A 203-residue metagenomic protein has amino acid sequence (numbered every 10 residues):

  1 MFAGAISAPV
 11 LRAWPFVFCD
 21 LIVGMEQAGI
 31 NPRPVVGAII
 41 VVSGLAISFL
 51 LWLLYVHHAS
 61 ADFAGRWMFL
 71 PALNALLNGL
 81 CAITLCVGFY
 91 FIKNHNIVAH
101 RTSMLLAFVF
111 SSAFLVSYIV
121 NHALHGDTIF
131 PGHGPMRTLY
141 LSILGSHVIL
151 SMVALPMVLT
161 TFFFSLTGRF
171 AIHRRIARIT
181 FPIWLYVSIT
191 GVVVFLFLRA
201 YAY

Functional and structural regions predicted by a protein language model:
F2-S7: Extreme N-terminal basic, low-complexity initiation segments that serve as generic localization/processing leaders
V10-Y203: Alpha-helical membrane insertion/targeting regions
